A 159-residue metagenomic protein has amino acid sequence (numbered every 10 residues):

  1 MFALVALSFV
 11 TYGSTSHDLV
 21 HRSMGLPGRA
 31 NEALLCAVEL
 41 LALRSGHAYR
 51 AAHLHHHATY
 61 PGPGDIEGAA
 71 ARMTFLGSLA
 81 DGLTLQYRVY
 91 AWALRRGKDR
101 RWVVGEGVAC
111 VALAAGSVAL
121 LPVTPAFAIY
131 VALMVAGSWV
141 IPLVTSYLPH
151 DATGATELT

Functional and structural regions predicted by a protein language model:
M1-A6, E39-A132: Non-catalytic, topology-defining segments of multipass membrane proteins
F2-L4, A30-E32, A136-G137: Short hydrophobic/aromatic segments of transmembrane alpha-helices and their interfaces
A6-S16, S45-Y49, M134-T156: Transmembrane alpha-helical segments that form the membrane-embedded catalytic/substrate-channel core of multi-pass
S14-G25, H56-H57: Active-site recognition of the HExxH zinc-binding catalytic motif
G25-L26, R96-R101, A155-L158: Interhelical loop and helix-boundary elements at the membrane-water interface of polytopic inner-membrane proteins
L26-A33, P122-A126: Membrane-helix interface segments
E32-L41, E157-T159: Membrane-cytosol interface motif
L35, E39, D81, T145-P149: Generic alpha-helical structural context detector
